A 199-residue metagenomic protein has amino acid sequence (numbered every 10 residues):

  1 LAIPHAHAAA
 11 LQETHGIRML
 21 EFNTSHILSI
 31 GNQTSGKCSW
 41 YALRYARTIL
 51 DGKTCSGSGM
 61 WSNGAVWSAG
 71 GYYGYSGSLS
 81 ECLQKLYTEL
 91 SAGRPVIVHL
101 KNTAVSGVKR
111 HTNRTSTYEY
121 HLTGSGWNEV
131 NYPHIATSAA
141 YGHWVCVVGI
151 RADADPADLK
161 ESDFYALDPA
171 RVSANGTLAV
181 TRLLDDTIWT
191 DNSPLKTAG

Functional and structural regions predicted by a protein language model:
L1-A2, V147: Hydrophobic alpha-helical targeting segments used for export or membrane insertion
I3-Y72, W127-A136, L159-K160, A174 (+1 more regions): Active-site-adjacent structural segments surrounding the nucleophilic cysteine of cysteine proteases and isopeptidases
Q33-G36, Y45, S78, N102-S106 (+3 more regions): Solvent-exposed loop/turn segments at secondary-structure junctions within structured extracellular/periplasmic domains
T34-K37, N113-R114, T181: Short, polar loop/linker segments at the starts of domains and inter-domain junctions
W61, A65-K85, L90: Substrate-binding cleft of extracellular glycoside hydrolase catalytic domains
E81-L167: Active-site-adjacent substructure of cysteine-protease-like catalytic cores
P156-L184: Short solvent-exposed strand/turn elements
D185-G199: Low-complexity, Gly/Ser/Thr/Pro-rich intrinsically disordered linker/tail segments
